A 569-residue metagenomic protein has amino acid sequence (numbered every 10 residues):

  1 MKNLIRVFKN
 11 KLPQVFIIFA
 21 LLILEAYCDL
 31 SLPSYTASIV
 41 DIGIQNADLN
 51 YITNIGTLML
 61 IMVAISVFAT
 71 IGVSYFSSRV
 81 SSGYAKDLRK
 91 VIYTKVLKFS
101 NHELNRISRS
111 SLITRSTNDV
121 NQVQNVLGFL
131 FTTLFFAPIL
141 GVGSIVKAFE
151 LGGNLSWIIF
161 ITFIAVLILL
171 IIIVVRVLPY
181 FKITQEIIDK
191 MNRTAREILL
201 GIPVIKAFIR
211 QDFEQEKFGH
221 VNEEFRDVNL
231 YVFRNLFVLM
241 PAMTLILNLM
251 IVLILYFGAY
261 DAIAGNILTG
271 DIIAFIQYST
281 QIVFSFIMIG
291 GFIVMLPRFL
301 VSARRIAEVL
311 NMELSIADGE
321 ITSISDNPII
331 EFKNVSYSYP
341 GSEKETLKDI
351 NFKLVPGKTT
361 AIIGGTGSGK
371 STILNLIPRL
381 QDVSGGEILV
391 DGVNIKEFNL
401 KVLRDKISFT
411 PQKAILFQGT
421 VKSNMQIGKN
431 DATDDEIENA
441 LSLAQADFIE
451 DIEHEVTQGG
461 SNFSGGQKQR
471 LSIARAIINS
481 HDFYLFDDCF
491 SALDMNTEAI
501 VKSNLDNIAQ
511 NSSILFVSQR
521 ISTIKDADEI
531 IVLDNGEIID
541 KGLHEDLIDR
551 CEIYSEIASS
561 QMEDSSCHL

Functional and structural regions predicted by a protein language model:
M1-D29, T36, I44-L58, A69 (+16 more regions): Membrane-integrated ABC transporters
N10, Q14-Y27, M62, F68 (+2 more regions): Transmembrane helices of ABC transporter permease
A20-L21, C28-D41, M62-R109, I113 (+10 more regions): Juxtamembrane helix-loop junctions of ABC transporter transmembrane domains
V40, I92, V96, I205 (+3 more regions): Helix-loop junctions and hydrophobic alpha-helical segments within the transmembrane domains of large membrane
N46-I52, K147-I161, Y231-R305, V309-L310: Helix-loop-helix
S77, K98-H102, N118-L127, F131 (+8 more regions): An intracellular "coupling" helix at the cytosolic face of ABC transporter transmembrane type-1 domains
S100, R193, H220-E224, E308 (+1 more regions): Conserved ABC ATPase "signature" region
S325-L569: ABC-type nucleotide-binding domain
